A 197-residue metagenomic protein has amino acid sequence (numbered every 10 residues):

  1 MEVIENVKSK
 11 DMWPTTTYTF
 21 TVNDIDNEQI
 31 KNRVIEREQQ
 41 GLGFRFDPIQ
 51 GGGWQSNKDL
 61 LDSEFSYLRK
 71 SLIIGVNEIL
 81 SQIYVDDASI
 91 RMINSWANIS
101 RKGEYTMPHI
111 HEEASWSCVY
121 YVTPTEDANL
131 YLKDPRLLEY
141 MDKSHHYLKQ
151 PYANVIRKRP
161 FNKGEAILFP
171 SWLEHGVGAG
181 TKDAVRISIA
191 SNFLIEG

Functional and structural regions predicted by a protein language model:
M1-V85: Non-heme Fe(II)/2-oxoglutarate
P14-T16, R91-I93, A114-W116, V185-I187: Residues at beta-strand starts and edge strands
W54, L130, V177: Short clusters of hydrophobic/aromatic residues that line enzyme substrate/ligand-binding pockets
L61-I93, R101-S115, V122-A128: Active-site region of the double-stranded beta-helix
S95-A97, C118-Y120, I189-F193: A structural signal for short, well-ordered beta-strand segments
N98-L168: Catalytic core of non-heme Fe(II) oxygenases with the double-stranded beta-helix
K149-G197: Catalytic core of Fe(II)/2-oxoglutarate
